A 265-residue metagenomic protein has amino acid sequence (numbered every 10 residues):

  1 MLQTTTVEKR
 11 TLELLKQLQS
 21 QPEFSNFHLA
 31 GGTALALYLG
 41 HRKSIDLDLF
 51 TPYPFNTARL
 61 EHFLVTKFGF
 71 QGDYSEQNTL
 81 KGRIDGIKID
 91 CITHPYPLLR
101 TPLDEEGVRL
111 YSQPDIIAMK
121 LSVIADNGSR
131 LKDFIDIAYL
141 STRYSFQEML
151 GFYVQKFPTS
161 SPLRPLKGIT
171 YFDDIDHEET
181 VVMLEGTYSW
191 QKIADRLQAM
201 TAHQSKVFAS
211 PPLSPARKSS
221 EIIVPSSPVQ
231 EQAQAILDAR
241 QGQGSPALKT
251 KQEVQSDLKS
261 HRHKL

Functional and structural regions predicted by a protein language model:
M1-V224, G244, Q255, H263-L265: Compositionally biased terminal segments of proteins
I222-E253, D257: Alpha-helical structural signal
